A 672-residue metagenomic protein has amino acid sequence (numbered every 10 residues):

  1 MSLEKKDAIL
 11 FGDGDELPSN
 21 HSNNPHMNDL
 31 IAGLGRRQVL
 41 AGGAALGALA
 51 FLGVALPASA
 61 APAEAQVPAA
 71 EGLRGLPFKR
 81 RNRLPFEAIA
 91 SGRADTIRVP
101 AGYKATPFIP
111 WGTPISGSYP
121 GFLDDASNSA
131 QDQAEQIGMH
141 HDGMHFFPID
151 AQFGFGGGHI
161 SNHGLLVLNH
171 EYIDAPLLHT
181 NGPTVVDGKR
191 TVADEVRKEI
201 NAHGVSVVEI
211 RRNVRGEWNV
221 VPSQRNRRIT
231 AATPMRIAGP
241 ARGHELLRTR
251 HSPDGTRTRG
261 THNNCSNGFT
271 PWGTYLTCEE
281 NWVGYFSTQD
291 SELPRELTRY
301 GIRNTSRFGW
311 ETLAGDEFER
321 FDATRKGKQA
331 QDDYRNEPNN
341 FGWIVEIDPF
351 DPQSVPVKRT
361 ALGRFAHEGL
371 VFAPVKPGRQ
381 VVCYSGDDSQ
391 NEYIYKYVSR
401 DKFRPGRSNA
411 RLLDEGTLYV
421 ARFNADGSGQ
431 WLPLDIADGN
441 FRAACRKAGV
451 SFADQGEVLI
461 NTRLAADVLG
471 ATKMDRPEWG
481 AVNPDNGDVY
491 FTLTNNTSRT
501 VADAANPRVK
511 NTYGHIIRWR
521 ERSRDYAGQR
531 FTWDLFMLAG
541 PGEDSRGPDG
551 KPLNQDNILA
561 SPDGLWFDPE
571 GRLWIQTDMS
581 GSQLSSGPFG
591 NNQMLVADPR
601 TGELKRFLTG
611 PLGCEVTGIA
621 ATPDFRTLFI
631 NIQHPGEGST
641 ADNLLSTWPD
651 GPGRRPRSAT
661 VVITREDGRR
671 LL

Functional and structural regions predicted by a protein language model:
M1-L34, A45: N-terminal secretory signal peptides
H21-I31, G42-L52, P57, A61-L672: Conserved small-residue
